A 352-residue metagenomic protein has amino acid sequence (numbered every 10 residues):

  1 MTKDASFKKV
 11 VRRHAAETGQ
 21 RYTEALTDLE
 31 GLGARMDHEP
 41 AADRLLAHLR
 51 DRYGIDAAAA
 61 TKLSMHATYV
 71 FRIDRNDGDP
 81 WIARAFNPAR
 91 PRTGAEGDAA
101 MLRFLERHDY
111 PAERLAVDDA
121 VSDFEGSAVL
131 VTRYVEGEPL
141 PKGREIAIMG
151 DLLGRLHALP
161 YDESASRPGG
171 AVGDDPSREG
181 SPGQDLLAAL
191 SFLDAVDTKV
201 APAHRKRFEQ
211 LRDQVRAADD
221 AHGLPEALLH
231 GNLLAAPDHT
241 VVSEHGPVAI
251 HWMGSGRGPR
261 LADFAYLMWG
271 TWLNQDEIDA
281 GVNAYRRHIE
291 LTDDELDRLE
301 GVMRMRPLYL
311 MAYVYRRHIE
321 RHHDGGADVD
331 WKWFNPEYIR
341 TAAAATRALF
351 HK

Functional and structural regions predicted by a protein language model:
G33-A57: Juxta-kinase regulatory segment immediately upstream of eukaryotic protein kinase catalytic domains
Y53-R75: ATP-binding glycine-rich phosphate-binding loop
A67-G78, I82-A83, L115, D213-F264: Active-site acidic catalytic loop and adjacent metal/ATP-binding pocket of ATP-dependent phosphoryl transfer enzymes
R84-E125, P141-D151, R155: A conserved alpha-helical element in kinase catalytic cores
G126-G137: Conserved short submotifs of the Hanks-type protein kinase catalytic core that shape the nucleotide-binding pocket
P139-K206, L224-E226: A cross-family kinase active-site recognition segment
K199, A312-K352: ATP/Mg2+ or Mg2+-diphosphate-binding catalytic cores that bind nucleotide phosphates or diphosphates via glycine-rich
L261-E290, R306-H323: Active-site activation/catalytic loop segments of kinase-like enzymes and analogous catalytic loops in related
